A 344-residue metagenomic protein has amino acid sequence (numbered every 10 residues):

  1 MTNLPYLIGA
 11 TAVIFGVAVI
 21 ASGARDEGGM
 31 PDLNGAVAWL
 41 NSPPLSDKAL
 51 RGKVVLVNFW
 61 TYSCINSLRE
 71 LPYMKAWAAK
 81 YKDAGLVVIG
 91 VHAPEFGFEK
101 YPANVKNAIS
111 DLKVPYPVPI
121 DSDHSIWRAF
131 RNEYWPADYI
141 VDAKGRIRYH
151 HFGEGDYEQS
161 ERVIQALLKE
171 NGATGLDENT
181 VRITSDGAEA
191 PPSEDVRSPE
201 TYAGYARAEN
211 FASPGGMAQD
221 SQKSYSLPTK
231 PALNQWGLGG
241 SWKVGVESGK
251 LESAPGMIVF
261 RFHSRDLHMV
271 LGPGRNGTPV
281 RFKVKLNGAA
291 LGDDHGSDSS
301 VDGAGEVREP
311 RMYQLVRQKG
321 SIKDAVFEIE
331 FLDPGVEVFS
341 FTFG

Functional and structural regions predicted by a protein language model:
N3-N41, E158-G344: Non-globular targeting/processing and membrane-anchoring segments
D32-V55, A78-Y81: A short beta-strand-turn-helix
V37, A103-V141, M269: Short, internal strand/loop/helix patches that form the active-site neighborhood or redox-interaction surface
L45-L68, M74, V87-V91: Short active-site neighborhood of thiol/selenol oxidoreductases, capturing the structured segment around
R51-V55, D83-V87, K113-P117, A143: Loop/turn elements at helix/coil->beta-strand transitions in domains of secreted/extracellular proteins
T61-I65, A93-F98, H124-I126, I147 (+1 more regions): Solvent-exposed loop/turn segments at secondary-structure junctions within structured extracellular/periplasmic domains
L68-L112, S122-W127, V280-F282: Structural microenvironment flanking redox-active thiols in thiol-disulfide oxidoreductases
N132-A137, D142-N171: Non-catalytic, surface beta->alpha helical segment in thiol-disulfide oxidoreductase systems
